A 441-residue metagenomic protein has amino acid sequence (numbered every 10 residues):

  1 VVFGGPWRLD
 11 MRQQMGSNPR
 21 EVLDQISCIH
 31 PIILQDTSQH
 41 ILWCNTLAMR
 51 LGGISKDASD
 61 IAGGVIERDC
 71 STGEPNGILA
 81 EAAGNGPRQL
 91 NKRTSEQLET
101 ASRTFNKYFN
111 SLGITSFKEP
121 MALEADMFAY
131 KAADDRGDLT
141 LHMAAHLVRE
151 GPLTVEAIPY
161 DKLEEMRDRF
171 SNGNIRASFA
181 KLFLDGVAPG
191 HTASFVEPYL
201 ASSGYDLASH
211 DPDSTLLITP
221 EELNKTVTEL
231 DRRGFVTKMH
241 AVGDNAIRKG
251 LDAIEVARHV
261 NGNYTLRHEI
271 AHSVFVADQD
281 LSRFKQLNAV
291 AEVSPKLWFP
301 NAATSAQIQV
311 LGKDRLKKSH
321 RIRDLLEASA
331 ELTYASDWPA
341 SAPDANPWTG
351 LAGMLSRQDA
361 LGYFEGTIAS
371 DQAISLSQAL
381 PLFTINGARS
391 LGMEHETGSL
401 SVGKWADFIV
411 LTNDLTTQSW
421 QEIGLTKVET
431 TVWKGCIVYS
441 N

Functional and structural regions predicted by a protein language model:
V1-D161, S178, L182-E197, A201-A246 (+4 more regions): Divalent metal-binding segments
F3, F408-L411, S440: A generic structural signal for residues embedded in beta-strands
E74, V187, K404, C436-V438: Residue-level signal for well-ordered, solvent-exposed loop/turn and beta-edge residues enriched in charged/polar side
T100, K225-K238, N245-H268, H272 (+3 more regions): His/Asp/Glu-enriched, well-ordered alpha-helical/loop segment that forms or immediately abuts the divalent-metal
D138-K181, R267-D280, K285-L287, T304-T333: Phosphate/diphosphate-binding loops
D168-R169, Q418-I423: Short proline/glycine-enriched turn/loop segments at secondary-structure junctions
N172-T192, N288-F299, S356: Non-cysteine beta-strand/loop elements that form the S-adenosyl-L-methionine
K427-N441: Short peripheral tails and domain-boundary helices/loops at the edges of structured domains
